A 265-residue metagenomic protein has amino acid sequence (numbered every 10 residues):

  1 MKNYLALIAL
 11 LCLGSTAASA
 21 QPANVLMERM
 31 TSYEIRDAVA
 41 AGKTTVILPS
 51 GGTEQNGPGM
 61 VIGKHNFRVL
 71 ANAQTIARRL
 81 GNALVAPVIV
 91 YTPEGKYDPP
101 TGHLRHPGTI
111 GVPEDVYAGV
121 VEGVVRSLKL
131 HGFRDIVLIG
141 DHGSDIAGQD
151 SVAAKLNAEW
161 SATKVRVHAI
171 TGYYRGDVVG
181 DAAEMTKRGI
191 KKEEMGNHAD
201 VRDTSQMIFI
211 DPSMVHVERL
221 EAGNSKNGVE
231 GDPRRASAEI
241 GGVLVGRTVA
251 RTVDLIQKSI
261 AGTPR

Functional and structural regions predicted by a protein language model:
M1-Y4: Positively charged n-region of N-terminal signal peptides that target proteins for export
A6-T16: Bacterial N-terminal signal peptides
A20-V137, D141-R265: Extended, histidine- and acidic-residue-enriched regions that form the cofactor-binding/catalytic faces
